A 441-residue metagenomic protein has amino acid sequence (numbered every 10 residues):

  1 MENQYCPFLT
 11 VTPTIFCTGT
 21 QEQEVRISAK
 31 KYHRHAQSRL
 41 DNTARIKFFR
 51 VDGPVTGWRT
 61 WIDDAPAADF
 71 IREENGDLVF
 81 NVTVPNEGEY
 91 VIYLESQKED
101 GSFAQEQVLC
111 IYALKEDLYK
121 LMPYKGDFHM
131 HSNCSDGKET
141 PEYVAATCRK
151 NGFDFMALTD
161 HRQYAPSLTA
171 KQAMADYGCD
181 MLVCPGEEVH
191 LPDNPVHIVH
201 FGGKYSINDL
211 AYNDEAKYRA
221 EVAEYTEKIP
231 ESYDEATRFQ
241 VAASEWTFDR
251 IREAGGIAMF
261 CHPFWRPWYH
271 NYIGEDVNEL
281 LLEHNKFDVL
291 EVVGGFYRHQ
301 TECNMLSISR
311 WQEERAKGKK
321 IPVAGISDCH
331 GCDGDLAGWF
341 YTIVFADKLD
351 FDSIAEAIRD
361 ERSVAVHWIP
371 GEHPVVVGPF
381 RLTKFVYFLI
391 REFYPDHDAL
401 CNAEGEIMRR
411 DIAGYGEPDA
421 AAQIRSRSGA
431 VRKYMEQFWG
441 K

Functional and structural regions predicted by a protein language model:
M1-P123, P141, D193-Y205, W268-K441: Charged catalytic cores and adjacent phosphate/nucleic-acid-binding surfaces used for phosphate/nucleic-acid chemistry
K115-I257, C261, E291-R310, I326 (+1 more regions): A metal-dependent hydrolase metal-coordination microenvironment
P263-W265: Extracellular glycoside hydrolase catalytic/binding regions
